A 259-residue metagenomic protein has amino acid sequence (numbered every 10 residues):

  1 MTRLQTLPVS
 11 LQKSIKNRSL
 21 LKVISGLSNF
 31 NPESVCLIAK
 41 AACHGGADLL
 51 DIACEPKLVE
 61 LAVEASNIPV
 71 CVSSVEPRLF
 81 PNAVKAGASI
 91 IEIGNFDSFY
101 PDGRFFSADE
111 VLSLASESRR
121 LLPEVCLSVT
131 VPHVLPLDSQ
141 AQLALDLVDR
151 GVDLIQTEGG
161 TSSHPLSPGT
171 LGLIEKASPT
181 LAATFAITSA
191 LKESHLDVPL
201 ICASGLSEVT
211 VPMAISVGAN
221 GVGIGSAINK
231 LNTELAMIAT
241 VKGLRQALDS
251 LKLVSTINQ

Functional and structural regions predicted by a protein language model:
T2-C202, S207-Q259: Alpha/beta enzyme core
